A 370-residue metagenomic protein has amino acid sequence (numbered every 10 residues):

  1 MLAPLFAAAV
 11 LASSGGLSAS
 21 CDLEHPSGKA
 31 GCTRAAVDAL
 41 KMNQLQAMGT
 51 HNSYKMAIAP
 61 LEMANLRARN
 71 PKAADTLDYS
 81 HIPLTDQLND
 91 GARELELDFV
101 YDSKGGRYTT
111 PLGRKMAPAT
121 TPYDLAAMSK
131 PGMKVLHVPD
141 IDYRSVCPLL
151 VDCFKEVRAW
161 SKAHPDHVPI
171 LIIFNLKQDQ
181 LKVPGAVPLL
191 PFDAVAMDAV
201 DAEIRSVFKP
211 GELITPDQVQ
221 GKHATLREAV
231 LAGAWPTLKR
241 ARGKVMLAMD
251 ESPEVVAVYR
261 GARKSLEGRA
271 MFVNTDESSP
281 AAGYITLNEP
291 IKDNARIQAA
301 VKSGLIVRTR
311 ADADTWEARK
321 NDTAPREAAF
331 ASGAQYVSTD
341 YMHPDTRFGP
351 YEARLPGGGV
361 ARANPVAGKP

Functional and structural regions predicted by a protein language model:
A3-S13: Bacterial N-terminal signal peptides
S13-P370: Catalytic cores of phosphodiester-bond hydrolases, prominently lipid phosphodiesterases
